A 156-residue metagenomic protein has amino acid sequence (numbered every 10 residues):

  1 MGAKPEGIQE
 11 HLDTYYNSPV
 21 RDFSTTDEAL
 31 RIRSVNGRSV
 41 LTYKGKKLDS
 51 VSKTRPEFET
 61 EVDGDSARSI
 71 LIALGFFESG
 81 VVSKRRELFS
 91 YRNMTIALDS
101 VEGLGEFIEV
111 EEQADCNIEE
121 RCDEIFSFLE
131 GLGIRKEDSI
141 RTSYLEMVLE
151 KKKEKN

Functional and structural regions predicted by a protein language model:
M1-N93, L132-N156: N-terminal strand-loop-strand beta-hairpin
K47-S50, L104, C116: Short, surface-exposed beta-strand-loop junctions and turns on beta-sheet-rich folds
F58, V110-E112: A structural signal for short, well-ordered beta-strand segments
D63, Q113-D115: Short beta->alpha junction loops/turns
I96-L98: Short beta-strand/turn micro-motifs at beta-sheet edges
V101-E109: Residues forming anionic-ligand binding surfaces in small-molecule and nucleic-acid pockets of primarily soluble enzymes
C116-R141: Mixed-charge, glycine-accented linear interaction segment located at domain edges/termini
